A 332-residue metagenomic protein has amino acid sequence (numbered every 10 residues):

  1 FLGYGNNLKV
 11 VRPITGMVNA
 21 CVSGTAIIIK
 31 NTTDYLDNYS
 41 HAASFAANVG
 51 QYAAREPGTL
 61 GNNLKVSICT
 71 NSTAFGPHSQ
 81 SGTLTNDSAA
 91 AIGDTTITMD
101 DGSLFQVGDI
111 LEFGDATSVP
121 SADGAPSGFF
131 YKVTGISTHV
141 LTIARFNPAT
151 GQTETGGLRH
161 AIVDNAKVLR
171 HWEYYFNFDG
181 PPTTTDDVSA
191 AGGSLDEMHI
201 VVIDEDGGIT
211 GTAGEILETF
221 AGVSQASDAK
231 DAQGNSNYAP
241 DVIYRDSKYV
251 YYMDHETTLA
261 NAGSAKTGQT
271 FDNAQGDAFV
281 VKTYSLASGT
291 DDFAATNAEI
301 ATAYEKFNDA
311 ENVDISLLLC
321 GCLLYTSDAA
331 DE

Functional and structural regions predicted by a protein language model:
F1-S327: Surface-exposed assembly/interface segments
D328-E332: A short, hydrophobic C-terminal helix/tail in secreted or cell-surface proteins
